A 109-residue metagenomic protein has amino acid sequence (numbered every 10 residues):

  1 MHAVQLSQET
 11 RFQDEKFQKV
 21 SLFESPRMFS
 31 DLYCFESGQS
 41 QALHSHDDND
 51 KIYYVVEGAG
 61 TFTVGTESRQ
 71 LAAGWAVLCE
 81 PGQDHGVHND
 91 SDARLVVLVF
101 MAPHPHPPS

Functional and structural regions predicted by a protein language model:
M1-D31, A42, V77, P108-S109: A short, N-terminal "cap"/entry segment at the start of jelly-roll beta-barrel domains of the cupin/DSBH fold
P26-M28, S37-Q39, A59, P103-P107: Short, charged/polar surface micro-motifs in flexible loops or helix N-caps
M28, Q39, D48, E67 (+2 more regions): A generic "binding-loop/recognition-motif" signal
L32, I52, E67-Q70: Short, surface-exposed secondary-structure edge patches
C34-E36, D47-F62: Short, conserved beta-strand element in jelly-roll/cupin
S40-A42, T61, V77, P81-V87: Histidine-centered metal-chelating micro-motifs
E67-P81: Short acidic-glycine-tyrosine-enriched beta hairpin
P81-H106: Ligand-binding loop in jelly-roll beta-barrel domains
